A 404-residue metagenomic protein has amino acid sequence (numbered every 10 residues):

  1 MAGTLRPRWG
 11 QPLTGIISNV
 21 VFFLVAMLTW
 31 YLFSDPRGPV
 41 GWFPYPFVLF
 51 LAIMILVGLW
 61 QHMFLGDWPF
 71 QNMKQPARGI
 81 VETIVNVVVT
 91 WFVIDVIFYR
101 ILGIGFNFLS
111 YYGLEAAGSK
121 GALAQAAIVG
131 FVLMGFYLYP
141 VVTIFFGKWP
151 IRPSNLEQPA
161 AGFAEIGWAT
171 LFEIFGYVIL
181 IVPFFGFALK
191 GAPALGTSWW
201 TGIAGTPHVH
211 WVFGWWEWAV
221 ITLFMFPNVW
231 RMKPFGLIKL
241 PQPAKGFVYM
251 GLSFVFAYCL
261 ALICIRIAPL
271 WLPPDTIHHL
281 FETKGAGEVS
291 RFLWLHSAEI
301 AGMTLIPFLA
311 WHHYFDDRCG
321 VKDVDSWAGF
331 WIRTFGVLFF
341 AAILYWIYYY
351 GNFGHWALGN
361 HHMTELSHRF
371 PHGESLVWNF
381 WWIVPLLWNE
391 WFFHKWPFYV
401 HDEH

Functional and structural regions predicted by a protein language model:
M1-W60, L133-G135, F380: N-terminal signal-anchor module of multipass membrane proteins
M1-W9, V57-V81, L138-W168, A192-T197 (+3 more regions): Cytoplasmic membrane-interface regions of multi-pass membrane proteins
P7-F22, Q75-F92, P159-I179, Q242-L260 (+1 more regions): Transmembrane alpha-helical segments of multi-pass membrane proteins
V20-L28, M54-V57, A298-L309, Y314-D323 (+2 more regions): Long, compositionally biased low-complexity segments enriched in polar/charged residues
V21, V25-F33, W60-F64, V89-I101 (+14 more regions): Alpha-helical membrane-inserting segments
T29-L51, F70-P76, V96-V132, F184-E217 (+4 more regions): Membrane-helix interface and helix-disruption motif detector
P46-Q61, F131-V141, G214-P227, W294-H313 (+1 more regions): Generic alpha-helical transmembrane segments
T143-K284, T304: Acidic, serine/threonine- and glycine-rich low-complexity intrinsically disordered segments that serve as flexible
